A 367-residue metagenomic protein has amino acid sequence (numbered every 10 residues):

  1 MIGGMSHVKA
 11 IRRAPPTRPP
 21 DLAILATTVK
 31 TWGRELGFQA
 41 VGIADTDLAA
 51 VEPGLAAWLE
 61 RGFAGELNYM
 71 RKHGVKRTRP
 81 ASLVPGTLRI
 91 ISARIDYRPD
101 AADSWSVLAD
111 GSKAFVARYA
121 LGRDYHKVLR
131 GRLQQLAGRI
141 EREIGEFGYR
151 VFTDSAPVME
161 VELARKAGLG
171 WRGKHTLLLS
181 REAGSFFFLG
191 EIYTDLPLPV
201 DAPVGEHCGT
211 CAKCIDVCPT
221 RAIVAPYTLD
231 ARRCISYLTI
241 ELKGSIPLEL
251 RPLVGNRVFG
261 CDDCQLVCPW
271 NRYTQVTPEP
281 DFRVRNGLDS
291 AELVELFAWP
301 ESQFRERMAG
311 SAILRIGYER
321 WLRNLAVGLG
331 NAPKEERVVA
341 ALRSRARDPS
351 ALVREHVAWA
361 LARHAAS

Functional and structural regions predicted by a protein language model:
I2-H207, I246, G255: Auxiliary alpha/beta "docking" domains used to position bulky ligands
F38, K213-Y237, R257-D281, A341: Iron-sulfur cluster-binding cysteine motifs and their immediate structural context in ferredoxin-like electron-transfer
P247-D281, E306, G310-L314, R320-W321 (+1 more regions): C-terminal amphipathic alpha-helical segment
R305-R307, K334-A346, A366-S367: Amphipathic alpha-helical scaffolding segments comprising HEAT/armadillo-like alpha-solenoid repeats
L314-I316, S344-L352: Short coil turns that connect the paired helices of HEAT/ARM alpha-solenoid repeats
W321, V338, L352-R354: Positions within the helices of HEAT/ARM-like alpha-solenoid repeats
L325-A326, V357-A358: Conserved hydrophobic register position within alpha-solenoid helical repeats
